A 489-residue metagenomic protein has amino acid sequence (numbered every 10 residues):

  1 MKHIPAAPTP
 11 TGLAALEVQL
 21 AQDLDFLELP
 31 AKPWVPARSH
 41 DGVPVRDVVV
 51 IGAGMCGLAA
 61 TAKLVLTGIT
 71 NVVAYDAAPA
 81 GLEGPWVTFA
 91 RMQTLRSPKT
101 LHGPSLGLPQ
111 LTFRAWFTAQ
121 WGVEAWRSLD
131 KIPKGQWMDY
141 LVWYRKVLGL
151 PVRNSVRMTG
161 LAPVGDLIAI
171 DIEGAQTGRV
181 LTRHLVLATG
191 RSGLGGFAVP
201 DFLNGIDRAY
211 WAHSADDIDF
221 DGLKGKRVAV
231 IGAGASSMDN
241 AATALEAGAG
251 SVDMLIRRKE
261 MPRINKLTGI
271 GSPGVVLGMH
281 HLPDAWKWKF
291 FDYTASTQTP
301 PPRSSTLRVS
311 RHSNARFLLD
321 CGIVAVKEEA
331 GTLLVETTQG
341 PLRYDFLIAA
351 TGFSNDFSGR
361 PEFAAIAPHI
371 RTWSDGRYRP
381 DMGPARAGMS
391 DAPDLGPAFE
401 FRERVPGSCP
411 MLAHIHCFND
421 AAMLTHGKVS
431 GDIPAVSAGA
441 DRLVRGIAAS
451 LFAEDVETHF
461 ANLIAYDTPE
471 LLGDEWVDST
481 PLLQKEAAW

Functional and structural regions predicted by a protein language model:
M1-P33, R386-W489: C-terminal, flexible cofactor-proximal segment of oxidoreductases
A15-S39, P133, T189-A247, V252 (+1 more regions): Glycine-rich dinucleotide-binding loop and its adjacent helix/turn
Q22-E28, A37-D41, V45-R46, I51-R96 (+1 more regions): N-terminal low-complexity, Ser/Thr- and acidic-residue-enriched intrinsically disordered segments
V49-I51, R179-G193, A229-I231, L342-S354: Short hydrophobic core segments
G57-T61, V65-T67, D216-I264, P384-G446: Rossmann-like dinucleotide/flavin-binding elements
A77-M138, L255-T299: Glycine-rich active-site loop/strand segments that organize a redox cofactor
W116-H184, T189, V309-T337, Y344-F346: Feature captures the FAD/FMN-dependent oxidoreductase FAD-binding
A249-F353, D455-A461: A Rossmann-like FAD-binding core segment of flavoenzymes
